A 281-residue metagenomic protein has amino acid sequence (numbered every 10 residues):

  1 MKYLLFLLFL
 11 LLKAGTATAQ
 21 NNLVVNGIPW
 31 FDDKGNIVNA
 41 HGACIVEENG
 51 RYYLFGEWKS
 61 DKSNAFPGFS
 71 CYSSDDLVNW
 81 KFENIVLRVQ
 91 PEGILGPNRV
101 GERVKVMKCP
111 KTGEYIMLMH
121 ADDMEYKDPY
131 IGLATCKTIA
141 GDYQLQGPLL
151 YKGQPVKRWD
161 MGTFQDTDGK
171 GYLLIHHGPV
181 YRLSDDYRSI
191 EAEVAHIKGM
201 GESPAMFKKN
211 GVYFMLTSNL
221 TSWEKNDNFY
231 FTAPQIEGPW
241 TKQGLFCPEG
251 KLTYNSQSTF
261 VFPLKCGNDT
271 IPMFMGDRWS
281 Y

Functional and structural regions predicted by a protein language model:
M1-Q20: Bacterial Sec-dependent N-terminal signal peptides
A19-Y281: Carbohydrate-active catalytic/glycan-binding domains of CAZyme proteins, especially the secreted or lumenal ectodomains
